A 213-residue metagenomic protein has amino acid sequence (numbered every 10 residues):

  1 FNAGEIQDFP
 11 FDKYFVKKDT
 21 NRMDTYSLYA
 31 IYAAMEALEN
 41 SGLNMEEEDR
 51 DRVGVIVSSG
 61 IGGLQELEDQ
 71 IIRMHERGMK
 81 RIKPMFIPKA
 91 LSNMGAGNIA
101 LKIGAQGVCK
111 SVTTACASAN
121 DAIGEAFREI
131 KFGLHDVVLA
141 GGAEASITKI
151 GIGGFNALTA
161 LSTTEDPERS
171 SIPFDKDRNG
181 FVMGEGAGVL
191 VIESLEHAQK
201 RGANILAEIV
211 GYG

Functional and structural regions predicted by a protein language model:
F1-T114, A143-I152: Conserved beta-ketoacyl condensing-enzyme motif
I56-S59, T113, V138-E144, G184 (+2 more regions): Short beta-strand segments
A100-G104, E125-L134: Alpha-helix C-terminal capping segments
A119: Short conserved active-site loop signatures built around small residues
A122: Active-site histidine-anchored catalytic micro-motif
L134-N179, Y212-G213: Acyl-CoA/ACP chain-elongation machinery
D166-G213: Condensing-enzyme catalytic core mediating Claisen C-C bond formation in acyl metabolism
